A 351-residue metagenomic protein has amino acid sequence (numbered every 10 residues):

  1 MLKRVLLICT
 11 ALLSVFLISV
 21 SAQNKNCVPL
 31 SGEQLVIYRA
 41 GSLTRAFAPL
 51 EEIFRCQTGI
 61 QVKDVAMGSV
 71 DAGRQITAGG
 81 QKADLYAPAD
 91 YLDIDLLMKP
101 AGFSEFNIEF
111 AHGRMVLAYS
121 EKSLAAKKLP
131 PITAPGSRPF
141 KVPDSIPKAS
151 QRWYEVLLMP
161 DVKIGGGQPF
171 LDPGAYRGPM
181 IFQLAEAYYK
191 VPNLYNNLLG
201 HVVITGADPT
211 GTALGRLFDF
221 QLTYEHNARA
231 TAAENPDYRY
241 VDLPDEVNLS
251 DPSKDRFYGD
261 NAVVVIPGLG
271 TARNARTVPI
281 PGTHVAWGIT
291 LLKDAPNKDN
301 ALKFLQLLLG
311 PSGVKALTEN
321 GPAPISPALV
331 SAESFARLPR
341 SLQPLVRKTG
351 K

Functional and structural regions predicted by a protein language model:
M1-C9: Bacterial N-terminal signal peptides that target proteins for export
I8-F16: Bacterial N-terminal signal peptides
I18-A22: Sec/Tat signal peptide C-region and signal peptidase I cleavage site
Q23-Q61, V65-G79, D90-Y91, K99 (+1 more regions): Exported/periplasmic ABC-transporter solute-binding proteins
G73, K82-A83, R114: A common structural microfeature
G79, A83-A87, I94-P100, S104-E109: Short beta-strand-centered segments that line the small-molecule binding cleft or hinge of alpha/beta clamshell
A111-G113, H284: Short, solvent-exposed loop/turn segments at the edges of secondary structure
